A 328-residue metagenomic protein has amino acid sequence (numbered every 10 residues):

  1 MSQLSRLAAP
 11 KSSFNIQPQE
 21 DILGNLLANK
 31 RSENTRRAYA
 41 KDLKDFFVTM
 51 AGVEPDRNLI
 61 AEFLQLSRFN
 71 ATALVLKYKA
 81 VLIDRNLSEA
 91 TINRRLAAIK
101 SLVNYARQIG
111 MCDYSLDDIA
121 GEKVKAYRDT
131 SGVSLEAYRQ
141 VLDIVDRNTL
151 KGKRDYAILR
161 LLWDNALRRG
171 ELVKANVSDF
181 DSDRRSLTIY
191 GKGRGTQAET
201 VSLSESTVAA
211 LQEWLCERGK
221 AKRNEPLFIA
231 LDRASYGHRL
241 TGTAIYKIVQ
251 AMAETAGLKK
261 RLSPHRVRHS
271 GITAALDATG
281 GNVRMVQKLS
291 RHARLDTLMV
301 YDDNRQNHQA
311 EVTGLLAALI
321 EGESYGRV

Functional and structural regions predicted by a protein language model:
M1-V328: Conserved catalytic core of the tyrosine transesterase superfamily
